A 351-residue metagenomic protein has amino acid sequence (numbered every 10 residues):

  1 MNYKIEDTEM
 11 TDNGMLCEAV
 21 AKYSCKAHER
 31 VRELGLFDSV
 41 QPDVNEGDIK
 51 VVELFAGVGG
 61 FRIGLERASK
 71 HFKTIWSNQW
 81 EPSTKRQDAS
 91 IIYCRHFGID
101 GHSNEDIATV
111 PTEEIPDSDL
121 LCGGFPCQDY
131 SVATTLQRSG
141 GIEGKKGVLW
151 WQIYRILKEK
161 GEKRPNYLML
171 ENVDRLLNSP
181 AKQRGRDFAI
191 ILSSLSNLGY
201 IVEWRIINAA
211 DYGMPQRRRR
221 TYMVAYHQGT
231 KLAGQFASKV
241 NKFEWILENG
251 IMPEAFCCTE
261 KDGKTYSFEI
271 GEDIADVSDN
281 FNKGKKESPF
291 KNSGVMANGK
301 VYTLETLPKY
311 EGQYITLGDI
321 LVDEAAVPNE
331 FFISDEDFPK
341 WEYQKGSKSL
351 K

Functional and structural regions predicted by a protein language model:
M1-A27: Intrinsically disordered, low-structural-confidence terminal and linker regions
C17-R164, N172-A189, S193-S196: Core alpha/beta nucleotide-donor-binding catalytic domains of modification enzymes
T112-S118, Y130-K351: Class I S-adenosyl-L-methionine
